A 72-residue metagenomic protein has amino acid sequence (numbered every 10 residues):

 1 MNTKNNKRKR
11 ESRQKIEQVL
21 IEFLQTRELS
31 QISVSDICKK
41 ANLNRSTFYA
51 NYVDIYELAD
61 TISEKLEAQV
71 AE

Functional and structural regions predicted by a protein language model:
M1-F23, R27: Basic, helix-initiating cap at the start of DNA-binding domains
K9-I16, S46, A59-I62, L66: Conserved N-terminal glycine/acidic-rich loop preference
V19, N51, T61: Residues in the recognition helix of alpha-helical DNA-binding motifs
E22-T26, Q31-I32, I62-E72: Amphipathic alpha-helical linker/stalk segments
T26-Y56: Helix-turn-helix
K39, L43-T47, T61-E64, A71-E72: Short amphipathic alpha-helical patches
